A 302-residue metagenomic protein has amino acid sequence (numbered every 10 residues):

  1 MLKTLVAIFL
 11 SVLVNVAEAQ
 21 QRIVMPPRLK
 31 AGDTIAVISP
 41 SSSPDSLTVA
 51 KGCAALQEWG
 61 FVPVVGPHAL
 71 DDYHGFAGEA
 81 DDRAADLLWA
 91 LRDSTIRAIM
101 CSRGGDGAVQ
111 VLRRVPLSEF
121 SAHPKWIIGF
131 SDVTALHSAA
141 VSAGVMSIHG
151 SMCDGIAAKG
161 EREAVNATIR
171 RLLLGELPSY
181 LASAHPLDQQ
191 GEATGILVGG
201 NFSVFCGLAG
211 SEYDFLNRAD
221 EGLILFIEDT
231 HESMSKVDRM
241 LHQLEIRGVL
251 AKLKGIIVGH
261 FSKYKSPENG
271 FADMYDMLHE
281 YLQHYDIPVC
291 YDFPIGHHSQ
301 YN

Functional and structural regions predicted by a protein language model:
M1-Q21: Bacterial Sec-dependent N-terminal signal peptides
A19-T95: ATP/NTP phosphate-donor binding region
S43-A55, E192, I196-E232: Conserved beta-alpha junction segments in alpha/beta enzyme cores
L117-A139, M146-M152, H284-P288: Short, acidic/small-residue loops that bind anionic groups at enzyme active sites
M146-Y213: Conserved anion/nucleotide-ligand pocket segment
L216-M274: Internal helical hairpin/lid segments
H260-N302: ATP/nucleoside-binding phosphotransfer catalytic cores, i.e., glycine-rich phosphate-binding loops
